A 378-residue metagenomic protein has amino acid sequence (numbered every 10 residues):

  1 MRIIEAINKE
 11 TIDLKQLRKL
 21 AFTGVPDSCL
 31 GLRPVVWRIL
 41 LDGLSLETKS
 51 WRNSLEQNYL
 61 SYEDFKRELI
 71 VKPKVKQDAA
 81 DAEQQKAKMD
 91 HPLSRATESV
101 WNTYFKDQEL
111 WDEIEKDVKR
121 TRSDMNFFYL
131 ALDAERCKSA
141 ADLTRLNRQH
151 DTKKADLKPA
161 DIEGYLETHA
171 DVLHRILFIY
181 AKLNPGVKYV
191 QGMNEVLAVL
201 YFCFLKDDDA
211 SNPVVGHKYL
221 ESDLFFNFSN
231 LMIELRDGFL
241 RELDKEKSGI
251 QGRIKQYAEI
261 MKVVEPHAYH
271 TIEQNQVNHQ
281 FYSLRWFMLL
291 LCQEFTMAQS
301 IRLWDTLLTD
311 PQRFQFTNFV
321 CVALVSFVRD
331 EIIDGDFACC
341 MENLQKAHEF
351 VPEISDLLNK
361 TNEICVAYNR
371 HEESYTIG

Functional and structural regions predicted by a protein language model:
M1-G186, Y201, S211-V214, S229 (+2 more regions): N-terminal transition regions in large eukaryotic proteins
D13, L17, S28, L32-R33 (+22 more regions): Alpha-helical interaction elements in eukaryotic regulators
V25, L308-Q312: Solenoid-like repeat scaffolds
D42-W51, C203-A210, R236-F239, E294-A298 (+1 more regions): Short helix-capping/linker segments at secondary-structure and domain boundaries
T48-S50, F127-A131, R241, H270 (+2 more regions): Intrinsically disordered, low-complexity regions enriched in proline, serine, glycine and charged residues
K74-Q77, K218-F281, R313-G378: Extended, Lys/Glu/Leu-rich amphipathic alpha-helical scaffolds
Y129, D156-L166, I179-L183, S211-V214 (+5 more regions): Active-site-adjacent structural elements in folded domains
H174-K182, N194-C203, F226-N230, E259 (+4 more regions): Contiguous, well-ordered alpha-helical segments that form the cores/surfaces of helical PPI scaffolds
